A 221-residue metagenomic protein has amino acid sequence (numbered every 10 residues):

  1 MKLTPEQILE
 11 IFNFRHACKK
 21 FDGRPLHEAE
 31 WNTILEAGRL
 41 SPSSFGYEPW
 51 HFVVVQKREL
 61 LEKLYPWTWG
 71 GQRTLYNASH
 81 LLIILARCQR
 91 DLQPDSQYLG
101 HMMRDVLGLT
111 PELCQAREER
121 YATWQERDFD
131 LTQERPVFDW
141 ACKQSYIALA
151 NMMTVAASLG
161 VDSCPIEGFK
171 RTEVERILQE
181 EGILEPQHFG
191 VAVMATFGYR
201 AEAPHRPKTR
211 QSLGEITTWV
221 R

Functional and structural regions predicted by a protein language model:
M1-R221: Acidic, surface-exposed loops and disordered segments
